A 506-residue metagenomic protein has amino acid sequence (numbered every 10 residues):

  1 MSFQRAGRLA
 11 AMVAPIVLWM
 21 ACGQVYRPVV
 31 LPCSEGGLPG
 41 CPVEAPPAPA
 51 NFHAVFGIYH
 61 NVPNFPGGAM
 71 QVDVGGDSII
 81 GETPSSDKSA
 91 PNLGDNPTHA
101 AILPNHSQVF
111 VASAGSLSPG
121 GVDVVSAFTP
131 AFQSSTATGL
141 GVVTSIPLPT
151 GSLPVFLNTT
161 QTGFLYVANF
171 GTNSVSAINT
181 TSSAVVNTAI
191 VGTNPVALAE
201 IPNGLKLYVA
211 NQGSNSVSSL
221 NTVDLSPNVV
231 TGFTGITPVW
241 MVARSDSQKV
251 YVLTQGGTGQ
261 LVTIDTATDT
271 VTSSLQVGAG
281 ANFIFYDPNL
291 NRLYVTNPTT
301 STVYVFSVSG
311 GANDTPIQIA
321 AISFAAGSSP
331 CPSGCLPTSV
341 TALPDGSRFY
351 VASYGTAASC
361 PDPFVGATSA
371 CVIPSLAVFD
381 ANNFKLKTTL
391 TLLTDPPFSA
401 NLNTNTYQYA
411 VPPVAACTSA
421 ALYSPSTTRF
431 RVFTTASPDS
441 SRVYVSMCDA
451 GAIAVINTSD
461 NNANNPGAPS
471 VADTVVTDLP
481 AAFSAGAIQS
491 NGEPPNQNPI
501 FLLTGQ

Functional and structural regions predicted by a protein language model:
M1-A11: Bacterial N-terminal signal peptides that target proteins for export
A10-A21: Bacterial N-terminal signal peptides
C22-Q506: Predominantly soluble domains enriched in secretory-pathway, periplasmic, or organellar proteins
